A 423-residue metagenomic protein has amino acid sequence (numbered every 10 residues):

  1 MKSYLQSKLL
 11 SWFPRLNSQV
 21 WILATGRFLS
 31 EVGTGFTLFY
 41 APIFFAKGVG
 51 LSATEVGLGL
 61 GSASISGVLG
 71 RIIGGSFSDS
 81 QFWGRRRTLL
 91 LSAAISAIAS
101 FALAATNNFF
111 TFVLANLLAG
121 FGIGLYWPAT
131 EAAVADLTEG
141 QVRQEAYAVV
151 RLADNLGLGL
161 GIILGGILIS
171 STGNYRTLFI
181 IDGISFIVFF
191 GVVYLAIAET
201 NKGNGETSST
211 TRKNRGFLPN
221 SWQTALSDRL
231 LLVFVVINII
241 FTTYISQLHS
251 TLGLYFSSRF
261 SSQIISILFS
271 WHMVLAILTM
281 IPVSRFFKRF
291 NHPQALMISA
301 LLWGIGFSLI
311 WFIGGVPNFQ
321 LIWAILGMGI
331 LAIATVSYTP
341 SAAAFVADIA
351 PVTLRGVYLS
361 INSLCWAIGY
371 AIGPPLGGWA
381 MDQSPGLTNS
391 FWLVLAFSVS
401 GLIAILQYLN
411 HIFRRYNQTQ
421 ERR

Functional and structural regions predicted by a protein language model:
M1-N17, T200-V236: Juxtamembrane intracellular "pre-TM" segments in multi-pass secondary transporters
F13-S64, L230-L268: Helix-loop boundary and gating motifs at the non-cytosolic
G70-T106: Conserved MFS/SLC helix-loop-helix module at the cytosolic interface between two early adjacent transmembrane helices
G70-W83, T279-H292, M381: Helix-to-loop junctions at the C-terminal end of transmembrane segments in multipass secondary transporters
A94-N107, L302-N318: C-terminal ends and interior cores of transmembrane alpha-helices in multi-pass membrane transporters/permeases
L117-L156: Cytoplasmic helix-loop-helix junction between adjacent transmembrane helices in 12-TM secondary transporters
S170-I184, W379-S400: A membrane-interface helix-boundary motif in multi-pass transporters
S185-E206, I405-N410: C-terminal membrane-cytosol helix-exit motif in multi-pass small-molecule transporters
